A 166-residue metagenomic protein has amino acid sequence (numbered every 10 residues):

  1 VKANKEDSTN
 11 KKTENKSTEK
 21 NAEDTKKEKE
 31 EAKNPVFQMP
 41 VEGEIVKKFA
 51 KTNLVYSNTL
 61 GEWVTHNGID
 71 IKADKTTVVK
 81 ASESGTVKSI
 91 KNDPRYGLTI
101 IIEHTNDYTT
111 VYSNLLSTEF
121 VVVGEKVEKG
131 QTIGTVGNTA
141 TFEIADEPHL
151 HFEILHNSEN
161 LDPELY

Functional and structural regions predicted by a protein language model:
V1-F49: N-terminal, intrinsically disordered, polar/charged segments of Gram-positive cell-envelope systems that serve as
Q38, V78-A81, D93, F120 (+1 more regions): Residue-level "contact hotspot" at macromolecular interaction interfaces
K48, I90-K91, L115-T118, V136-T139: Residue-level recognition of beta-strand microenvironments
A50-K80: Short glycine/threonine/proline-enriched tight-turn/helix- or strand-capping micro-motif at secondary-structure
T59-G61, I69-K72, T99-H104, E153-I154: Short, acidic/hydrophobic/Gly-rich beta-strand patch recurrent on exposed beta strands that often constitutes part
A81-L116: Zn2+-dependent peptidoglycan hydrolase active-site motif and core
T110-G130: Short histidine-centered loop motifs in beta-beta connectors
E125-Y166: Conserved, short, structured surface segments that act as functional micro-motifs
